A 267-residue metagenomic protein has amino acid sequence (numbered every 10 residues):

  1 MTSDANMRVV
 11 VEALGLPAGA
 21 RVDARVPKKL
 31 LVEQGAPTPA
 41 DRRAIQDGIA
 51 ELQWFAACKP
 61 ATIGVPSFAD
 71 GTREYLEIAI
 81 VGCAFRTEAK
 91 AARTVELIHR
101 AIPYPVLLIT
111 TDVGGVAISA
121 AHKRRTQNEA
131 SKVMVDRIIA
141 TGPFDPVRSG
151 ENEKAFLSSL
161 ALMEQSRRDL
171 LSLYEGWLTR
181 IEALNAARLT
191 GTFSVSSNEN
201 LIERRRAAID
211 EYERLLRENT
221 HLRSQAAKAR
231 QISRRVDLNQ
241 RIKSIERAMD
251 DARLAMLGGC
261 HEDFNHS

Functional and structural regions predicted by a protein language model:
M1-R125: N-terminal, leucine/charged-rich tether regions that mediate assembly and partner docking in large macromolecular
G48, F193-E199: Short, mixed-charge, low-aromatic patches
A89-K90, I102-P103, M134, P146 (+2 more regions): Mid-to-C-terminal oligomerization/interaction "stalk" domains of large proteins
T94-H99, P103-V195: Extended assembly-interface/linker segments at domain junctions
N198-E199, I209-S267: Alpha-helical oligomerization segments
R204: Residue(s) in the substrate-gating loop at a strand-loop-helix junction that position the organic substrate next
